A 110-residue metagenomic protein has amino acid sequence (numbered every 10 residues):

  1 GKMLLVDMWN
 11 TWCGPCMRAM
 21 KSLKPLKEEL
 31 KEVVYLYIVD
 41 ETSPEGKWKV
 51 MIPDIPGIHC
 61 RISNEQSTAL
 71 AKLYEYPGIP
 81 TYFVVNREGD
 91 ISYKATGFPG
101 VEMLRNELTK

Functional and structural regions predicted by a protein language model:
G1-K2, Y76: Active-site acidic short loop of glycosyltransferases
M3, M8-P25: Conserved redox-active cysteine motifs that mediate thiol-disulfide chemistry, especially di-cysteine Cys-X(1-2)-Cys
L5-V6, Y35, Y82: Hydrophobic beta-strand anchors of alpha/beta hydrolase catalytic cores
M8, I38-D40, R87: Cofactor-binding loop segments of dinucleotide-utilizing enzymes, especially the Rossmann-like FAD- and NAD(P)+-binding
M17-D54, E65-A71: Structural microenvironment flanking redox-active thiols in thiol-disulfide oxidoreductases
H59-S63: Short acidic-hydrophobic, aromatic-tinged amphipathic segments that line or gate anion-handling sites
E65-T109: Thiol/disulfide oxidoreductase modules built on the thioredoxin-like
